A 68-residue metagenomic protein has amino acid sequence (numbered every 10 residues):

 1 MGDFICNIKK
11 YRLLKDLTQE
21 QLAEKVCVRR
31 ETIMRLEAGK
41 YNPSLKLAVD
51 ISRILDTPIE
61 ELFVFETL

Functional and structural regions predicted by a protein language model:
M1-L14: A short, Lys/Arg-rich alpha-helix, primarily the initiator
C6, L17, P43-K46: Residue-level signal for the short linker/turn that defines the boundary of a DNA-recognition helix
L13, E24, R53: Alpha-helical residues within the helix-turn-helix
L17-M34: Short alpha-helical DNA-recognition segment
E37, F63: DNA major-groove recognition helix of helix-turn-helix
K46-E61: DNA major-groove recognition helix of helix-turn-helix/homeodomain DNA-binding modules
